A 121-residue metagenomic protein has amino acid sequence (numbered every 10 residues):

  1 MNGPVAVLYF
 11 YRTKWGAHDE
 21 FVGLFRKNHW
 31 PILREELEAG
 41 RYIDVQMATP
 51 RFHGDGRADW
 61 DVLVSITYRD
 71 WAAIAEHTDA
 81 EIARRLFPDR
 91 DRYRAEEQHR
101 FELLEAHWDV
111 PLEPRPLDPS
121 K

Functional and structural regions predicted by a protein language model:
M1-V5, D55-A58: Short, flexible turn/loop "capping" segments at secondary-structure junctions
P4-R12, L63-V64: Active-site-flanking beta-strand signature of metal-NTP-handling nucleotidyl enzymes and homologous cyclase-like
T13-A17, D70-A72: Short acidic-aromatic low-complexity motifs
G23-H29: Well-ordered, non-membrane alpha-helical segments in soluble/globular domains
N28, E35-I43, R57-D59, S65-E113 (+1 more regions): An amphipathic, aromatic/His-enriched active-site/gating alpha helix that lines ligand/cofactor pockets
P50-F52: A cross-kingdom feature marking solvent-exposed beta-strand/loop segments within repeated, beta-rich binding/scaffold
